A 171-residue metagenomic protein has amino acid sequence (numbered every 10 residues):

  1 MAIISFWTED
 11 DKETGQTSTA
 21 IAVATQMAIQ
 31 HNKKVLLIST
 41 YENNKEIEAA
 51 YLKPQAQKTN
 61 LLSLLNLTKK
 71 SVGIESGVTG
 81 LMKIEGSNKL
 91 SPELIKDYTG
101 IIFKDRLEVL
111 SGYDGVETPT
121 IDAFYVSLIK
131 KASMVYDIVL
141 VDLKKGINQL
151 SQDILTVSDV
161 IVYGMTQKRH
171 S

Functional and structural regions predicted by a protein language model:
A2-A50, Y125, A132: Walker A/P-loop phosphate-binding motif and the immediately C-terminal alpha-helix
I3, D105-V109, V157: Glycine-rich, often proline-containing surface loops adjacent to acidic residues and nearby aromatics that form
F6-W7, I38-S39, S111-G112, L140-D142 (+1 more regions): Conserved beta-strand segments of the P-loop GTPase G domain that flank and frequently precede/overlap
D11-K12, E117, G146, H170: Glycine-/small-residue-rich active-site loops that bind phosphorylated ligands and cofactors
T14-G15, P119-T120, Q149: Residues that form or flank phosphate/diphosphate-binding pockets in enzymes that use nucleotide phosphates
K33-K34, R106, V160: Residues at the starts of beta-strands that form the adenosine-phosphate
L37-M134: P-loop/Walker-type NTP enzyme "switch/lid" segment
D122-S171: Conserved catalytic-core segment of NTP-binding enzymes
